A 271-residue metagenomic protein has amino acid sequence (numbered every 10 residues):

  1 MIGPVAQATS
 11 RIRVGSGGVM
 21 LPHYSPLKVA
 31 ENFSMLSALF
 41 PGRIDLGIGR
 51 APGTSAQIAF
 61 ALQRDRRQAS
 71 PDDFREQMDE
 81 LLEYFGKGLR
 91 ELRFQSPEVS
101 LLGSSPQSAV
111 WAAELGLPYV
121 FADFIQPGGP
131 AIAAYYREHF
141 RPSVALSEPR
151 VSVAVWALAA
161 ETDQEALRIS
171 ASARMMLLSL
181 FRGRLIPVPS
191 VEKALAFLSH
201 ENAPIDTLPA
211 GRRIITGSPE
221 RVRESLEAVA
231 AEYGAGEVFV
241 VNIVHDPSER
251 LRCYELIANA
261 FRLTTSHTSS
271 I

Functional and structural regions predicted by a protein language model:
M1-I12, S270: N-terminal beta1-alpha1-beta2 module of alpha/beta enzyme domains
V5, L36, A112, A166 (+2 more regions): Conserved, mostly hydrophobic/aromatic
V14-S16, I44-I48, P97-L102, L117-A122 (+2 more regions): Hydrophobic faces of well-ordered beta-strands that scaffold small-molecule active sites in alpha/beta enzyme cores
S16-H23, I215-T216: The substrate-binding groove and active-site-proximal loops of carbohydrate-active enzymes, especially glycoside
L21-L27, I125-I132, A159, D246-S248: Acidic-and-aromatic substrate-binding clefts and catalytic sites of carbohydrate-active enzymes
P22-G86, P127: Flexible, glycine-rich active-site loops centered on histidine and acidic residues that chelate a metal or position
F60, R66-Y84, G88, G129-A235 (+1 more regions): An alpha-helical appendage that flanks or caps ligand/catalytic pockets
Q107-A109, A113-I125: A conserved active-site cap/scaffold subdomain adjacent to cofactor or substrate pockets
